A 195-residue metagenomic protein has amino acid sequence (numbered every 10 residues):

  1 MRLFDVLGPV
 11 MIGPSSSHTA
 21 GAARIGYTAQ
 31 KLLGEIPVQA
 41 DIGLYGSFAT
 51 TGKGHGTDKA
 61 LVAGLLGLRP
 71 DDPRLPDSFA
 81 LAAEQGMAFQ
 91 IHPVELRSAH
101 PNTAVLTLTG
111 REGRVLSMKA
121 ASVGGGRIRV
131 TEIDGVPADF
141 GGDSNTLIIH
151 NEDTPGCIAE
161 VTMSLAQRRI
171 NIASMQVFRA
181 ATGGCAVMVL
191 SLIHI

Functional and structural regions predicted by a protein language model:
M1-M11, A40-G43, D139: Short, hydrophobic/aliphatic alpha-helical segments
G8, T131, A159, A166-R169 (+1 more regions): Long, contiguous binding/interaction regions
P9-G26: Conserved phosphate/anionic-ligand binding catalytic regions in large, soluble enzymes, centered on
D41, Y45-A80, E84: A structural-propensity feature for long, helix-poor, extended segments
A83, G124, E152-A173: Short amphipathic alpha-helix segments
F140-N151: Short glycine-/aliphatic-rich beta-strand segments at the starts of folded cytosolic domains
I193-I195: Conserved small/polar residues in nucleotide/adenosyl-binding loops
